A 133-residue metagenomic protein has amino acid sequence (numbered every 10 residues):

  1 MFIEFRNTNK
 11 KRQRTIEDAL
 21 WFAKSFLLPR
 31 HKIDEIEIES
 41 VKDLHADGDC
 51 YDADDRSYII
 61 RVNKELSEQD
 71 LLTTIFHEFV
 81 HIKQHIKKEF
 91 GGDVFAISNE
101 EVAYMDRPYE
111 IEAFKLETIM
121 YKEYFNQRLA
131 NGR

Functional and structural regions predicted by a protein language model:
M1, E101, N131-R133: Short intrinsically disordered terminal tails
M1-N9, H31-H45: Hydrophobic or amphipathic, alpha-helical segments that drive membrane association/targeting
K11-K32: Zn2+-dependent metallopeptidase catalytic core
E39-Q69: Active-site scaffold of zinc-dependent metalloenzymes
Q69, H85-K115: Post-HEXXH active-site segment of zinc metalloproteases
T73-I86: Active-site recognition of the HExxH zinc-binding catalytic motif
I82, L116, M120-E123: Short alpha-helical functional segments enriched in proximate histidine and acidic residues
Y121-R133: Long, well-structured alpha-helical subdomains associated with metal-dependent extracellular/ecto-lumenal hydrolases
